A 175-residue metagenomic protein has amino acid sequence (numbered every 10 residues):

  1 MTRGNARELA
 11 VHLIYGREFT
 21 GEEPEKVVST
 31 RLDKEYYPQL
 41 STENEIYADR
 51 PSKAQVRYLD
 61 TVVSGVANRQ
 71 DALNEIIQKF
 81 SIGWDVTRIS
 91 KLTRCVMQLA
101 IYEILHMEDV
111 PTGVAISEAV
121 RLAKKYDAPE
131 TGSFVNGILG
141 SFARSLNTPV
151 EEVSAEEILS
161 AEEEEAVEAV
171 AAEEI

Functional and structural regions predicted by a protein language model:
M1-K125, P129-G132, N136-I175: N-terminal interaction/assembly modules
